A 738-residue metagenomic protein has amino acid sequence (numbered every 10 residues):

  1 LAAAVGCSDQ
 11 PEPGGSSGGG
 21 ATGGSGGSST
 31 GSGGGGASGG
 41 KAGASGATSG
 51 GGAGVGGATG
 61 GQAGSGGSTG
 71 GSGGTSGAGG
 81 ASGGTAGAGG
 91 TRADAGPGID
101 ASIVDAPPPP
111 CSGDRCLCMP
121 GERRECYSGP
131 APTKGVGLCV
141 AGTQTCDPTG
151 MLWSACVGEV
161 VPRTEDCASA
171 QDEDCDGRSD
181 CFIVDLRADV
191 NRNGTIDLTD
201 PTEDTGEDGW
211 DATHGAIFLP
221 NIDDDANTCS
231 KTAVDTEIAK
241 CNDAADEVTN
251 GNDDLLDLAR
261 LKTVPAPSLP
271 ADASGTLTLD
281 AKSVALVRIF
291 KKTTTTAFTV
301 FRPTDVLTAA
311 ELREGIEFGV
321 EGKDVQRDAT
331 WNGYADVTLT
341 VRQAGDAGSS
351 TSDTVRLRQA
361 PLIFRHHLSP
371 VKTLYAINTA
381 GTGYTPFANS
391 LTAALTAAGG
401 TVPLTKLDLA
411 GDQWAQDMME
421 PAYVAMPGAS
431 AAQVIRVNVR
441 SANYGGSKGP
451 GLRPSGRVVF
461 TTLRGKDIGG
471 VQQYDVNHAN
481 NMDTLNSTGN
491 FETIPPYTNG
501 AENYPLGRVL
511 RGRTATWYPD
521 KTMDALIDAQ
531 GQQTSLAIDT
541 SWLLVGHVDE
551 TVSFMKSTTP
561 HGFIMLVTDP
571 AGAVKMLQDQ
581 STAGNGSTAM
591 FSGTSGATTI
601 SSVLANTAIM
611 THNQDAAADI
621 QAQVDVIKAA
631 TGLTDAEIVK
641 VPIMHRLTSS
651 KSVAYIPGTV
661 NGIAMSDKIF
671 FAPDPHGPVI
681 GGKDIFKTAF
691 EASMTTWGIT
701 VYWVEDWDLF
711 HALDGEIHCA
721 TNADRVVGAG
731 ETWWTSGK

Functional and structural regions predicted by a protein language model:
L1-A2, D180, G632: Residue-level recognition of short, structured coil/turn motifs that connect secondary structure elements
A2-C116: Ser/Thr-rich, Pro/Gly/Ala-heavy low-complexity intrinsically disordered linkers and tails of secreted extracellular
V5, V160-T164, V701: Short, 15-30-residue, compositionally biased linear elements with alpha-helical propensity or flexible coil
P107-I183: Membrane-associated feature with strongest affinity for ZDHHC
I183-K738: Histidine/cysteine-enriched polar flanking segments
